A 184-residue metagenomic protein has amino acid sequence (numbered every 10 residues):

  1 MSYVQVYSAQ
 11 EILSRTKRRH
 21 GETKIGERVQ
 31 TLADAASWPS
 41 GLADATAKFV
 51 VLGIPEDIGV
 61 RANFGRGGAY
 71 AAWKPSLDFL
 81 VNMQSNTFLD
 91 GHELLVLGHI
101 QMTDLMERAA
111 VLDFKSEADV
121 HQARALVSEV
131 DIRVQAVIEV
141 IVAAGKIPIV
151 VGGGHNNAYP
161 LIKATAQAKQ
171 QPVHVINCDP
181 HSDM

Functional and structural regions predicted by a protein language model:
S2-P172: Metal-dependent C-N hydrolase catalytic cores
Q171-M184: Acidic, His- and aromatic-enriched active-site or binding-groove loops in soluble protein domains that engage sugars
